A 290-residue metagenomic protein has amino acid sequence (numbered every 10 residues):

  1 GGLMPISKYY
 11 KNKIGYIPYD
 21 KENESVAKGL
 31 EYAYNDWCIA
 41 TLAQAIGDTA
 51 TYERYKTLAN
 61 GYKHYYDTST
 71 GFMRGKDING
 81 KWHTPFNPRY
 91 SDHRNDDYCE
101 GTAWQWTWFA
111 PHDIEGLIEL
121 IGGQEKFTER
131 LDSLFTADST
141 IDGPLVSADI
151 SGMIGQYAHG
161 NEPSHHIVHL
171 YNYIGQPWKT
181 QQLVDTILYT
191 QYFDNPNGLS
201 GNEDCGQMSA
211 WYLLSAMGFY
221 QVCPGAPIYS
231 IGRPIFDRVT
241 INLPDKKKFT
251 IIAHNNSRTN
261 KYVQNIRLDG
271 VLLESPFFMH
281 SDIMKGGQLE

Functional and structural regions predicted by a protein language model:
G1-N60, H64-I235, V239-T250: Active-site core of glycosidic bond-cleaving carbohydrate-active enzymes
R233-K285: C-terminal structured "cap/appendage" subdomains that terminate the fold
Q288-E290: Surface-exposed interaction regions enriched in Ser/Thr/Asp/Glu that occur as long low-complexity tracts or repetitive
